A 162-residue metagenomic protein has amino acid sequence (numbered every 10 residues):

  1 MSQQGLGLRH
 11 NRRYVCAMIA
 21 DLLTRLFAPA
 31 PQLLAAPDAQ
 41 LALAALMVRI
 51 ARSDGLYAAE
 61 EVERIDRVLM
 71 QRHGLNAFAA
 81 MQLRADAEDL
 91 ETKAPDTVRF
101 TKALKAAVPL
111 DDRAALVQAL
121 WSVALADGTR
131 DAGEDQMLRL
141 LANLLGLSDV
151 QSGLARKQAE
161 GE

Functional and structural regions predicted by a protein language model:
Q4: Cationic, low-complexity basic patches in intrinsically disordered or flexible, solvent-exposed regions
H10-E162: Small-residue-enriched hydrophobic alpha-helices in membranes
